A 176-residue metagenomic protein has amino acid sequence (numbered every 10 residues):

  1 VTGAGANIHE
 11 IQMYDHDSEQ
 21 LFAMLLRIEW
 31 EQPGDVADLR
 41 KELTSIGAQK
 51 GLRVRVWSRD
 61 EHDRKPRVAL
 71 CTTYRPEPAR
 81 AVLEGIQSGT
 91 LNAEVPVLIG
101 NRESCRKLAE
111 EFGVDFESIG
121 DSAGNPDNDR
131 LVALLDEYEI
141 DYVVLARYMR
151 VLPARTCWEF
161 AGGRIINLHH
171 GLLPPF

Functional and structural regions predicted by a protein language model:
V1-E10: Short amphipathic alpha-helix segments
M13-D15: Residue-level hotspots at or immediately adjacent to binding/recognition sites across diverse folds
D17-E19, L25-F176: One-carbon transfer enzymes
